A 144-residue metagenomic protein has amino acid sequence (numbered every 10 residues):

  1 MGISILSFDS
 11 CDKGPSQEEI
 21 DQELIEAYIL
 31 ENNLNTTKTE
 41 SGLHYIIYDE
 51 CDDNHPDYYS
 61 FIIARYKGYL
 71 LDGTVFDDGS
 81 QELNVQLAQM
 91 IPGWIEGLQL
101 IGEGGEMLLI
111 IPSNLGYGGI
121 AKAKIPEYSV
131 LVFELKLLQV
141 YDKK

Functional and structural regions predicted by a protein language model:
M1-S7: Bacterial N-terminal signal peptides
S7-K144: Cross-family detector of peptidyl-prolyl cis-trans isomerase
